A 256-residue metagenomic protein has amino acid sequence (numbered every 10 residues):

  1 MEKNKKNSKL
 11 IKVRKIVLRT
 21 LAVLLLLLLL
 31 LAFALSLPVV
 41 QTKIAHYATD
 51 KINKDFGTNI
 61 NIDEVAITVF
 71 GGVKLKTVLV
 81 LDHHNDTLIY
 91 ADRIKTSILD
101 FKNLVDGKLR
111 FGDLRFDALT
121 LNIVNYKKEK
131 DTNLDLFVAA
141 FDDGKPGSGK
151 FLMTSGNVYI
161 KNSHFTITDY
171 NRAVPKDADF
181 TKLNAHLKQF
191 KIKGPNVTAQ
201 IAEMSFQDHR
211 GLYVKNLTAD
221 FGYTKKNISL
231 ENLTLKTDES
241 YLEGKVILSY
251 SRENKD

Functional and structural regions predicted by a protein language model:
E2-D55: N-terminal type II signal-anchor transmembrane helix that functions as the membrane-insertion/stop-transfer segment
G57-I62: A short, amphipathic edge element
E64-K130, D142-T168, H186-T198, E231-L233 (+1 more regions): Flexible beta-edge/linker motif
V69-F70, T224, D238: Structural motif
D86, D208-Y213, K236-E243: Solvent-exposed loop/turn segments connecting transmembrane beta-strands in outer-membrane beta-barrel proteins
L88-Y90, V174-D179, K236: Replace "Gram-negative outer membrane beta-barrel proteins" with "bacterial and organellar outer membrane beta-barrel
K127-D135, N216-L217: Flexible, surface-exposed loop regions and adjacent strand-edge segments of Gram-negative outer-membrane beta-barrel
P175-A185, F190-K225: Beta-propeller and related beta-repeat scaffolds in trafficking/envelope systems
